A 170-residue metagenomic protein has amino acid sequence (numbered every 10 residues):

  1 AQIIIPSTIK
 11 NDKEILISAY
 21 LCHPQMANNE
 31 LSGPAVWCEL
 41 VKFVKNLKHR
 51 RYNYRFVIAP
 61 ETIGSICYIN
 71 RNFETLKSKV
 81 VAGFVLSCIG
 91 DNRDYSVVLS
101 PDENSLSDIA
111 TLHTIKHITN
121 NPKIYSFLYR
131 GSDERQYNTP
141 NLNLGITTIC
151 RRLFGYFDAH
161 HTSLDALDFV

Functional and structural regions predicted by a protein language model:
Q2, I15, L21-D108, S126-Q136: Acidic/histidine-rich catalytic neighborhood of metal-dependent amide-processing enzymes
Q2-N11: Short beta-strand-to-loop junctions in surface cap/lid or active-site-entrance loops
T8, C22, G90-D91, R152-Y156 (+1 more regions): Short, glycine-/Ser/Thr-/acidic-enriched flexible segments
I9-K10, L76-K77, N141: Extracellular/periplasmic catalytic domains that process cell-envelope and extracellular macromolecules
D12, R51-N53, L144-I146: Short secondary-structure junction motifs
V97-V170: Active-site-adjacent substrate-binding region of metalloamidase/peptidase-like peptide-processing proteins
